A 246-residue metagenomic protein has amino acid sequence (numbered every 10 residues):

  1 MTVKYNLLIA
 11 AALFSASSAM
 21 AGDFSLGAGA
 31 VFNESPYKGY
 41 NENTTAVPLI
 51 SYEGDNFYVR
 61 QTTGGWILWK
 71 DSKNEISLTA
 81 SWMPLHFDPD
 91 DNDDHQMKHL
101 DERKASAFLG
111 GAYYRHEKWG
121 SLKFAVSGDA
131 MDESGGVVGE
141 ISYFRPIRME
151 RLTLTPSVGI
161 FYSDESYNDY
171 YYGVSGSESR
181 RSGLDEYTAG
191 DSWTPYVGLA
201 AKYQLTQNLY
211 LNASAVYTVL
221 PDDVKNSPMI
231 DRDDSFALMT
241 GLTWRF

Functional and structural regions predicted by a protein language model:
M1-S25, G39, S227: Cleavable N-terminal export/targeting peptides
A21-W66, S166: Short glycine/proline- and aromatic-enriched beta-strand/turn motifs that initiate or cap beta-hairpins
F24, N56-V59, N74, W119-L122 (+2 more regions): Repeated loop/turn-to-beta-strand initiation elements of outer-membrane beta-barrel proteins
L26-F32, Q61-T63, L78-W82, F124-G128 (+3 more regions): Transmembrane beta-barrel strands of outer-membrane/channel proteins
A30-F32, N92-Q96, F124-V126, S179-D185 (+1 more regions): Extracytoplasmic loops and strand-loop junctions of Gram-negative outer membrane beta-barrel proteins
T45-V47, K104-F108, G136-E140, S192-Y196 (+1 more regions): Transmembrane beta-barrel architecture of outer-membrane proteins
V47-S51, D233-F246: Outer-membrane beta-barrel "beta-signal"
I67, A130-N212, Y217-K225, M229-D231 (+1 more regions): Outer-membrane beta-barrel transmembrane domain signature
